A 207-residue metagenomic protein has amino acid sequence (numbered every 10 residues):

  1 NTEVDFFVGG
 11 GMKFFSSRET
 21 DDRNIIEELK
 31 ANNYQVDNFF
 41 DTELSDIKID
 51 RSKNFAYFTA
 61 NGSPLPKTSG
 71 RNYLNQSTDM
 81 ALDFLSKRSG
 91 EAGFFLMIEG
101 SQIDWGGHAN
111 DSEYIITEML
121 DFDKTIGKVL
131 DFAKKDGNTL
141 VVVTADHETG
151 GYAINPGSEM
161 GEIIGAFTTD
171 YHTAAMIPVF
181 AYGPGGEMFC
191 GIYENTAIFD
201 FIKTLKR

Functional and structural regions predicted by a protein language model:
N1-R207: Feature captures the catalytic ectodomains and active-site-proximal regions of enzymes that hydrolyze or transfer
